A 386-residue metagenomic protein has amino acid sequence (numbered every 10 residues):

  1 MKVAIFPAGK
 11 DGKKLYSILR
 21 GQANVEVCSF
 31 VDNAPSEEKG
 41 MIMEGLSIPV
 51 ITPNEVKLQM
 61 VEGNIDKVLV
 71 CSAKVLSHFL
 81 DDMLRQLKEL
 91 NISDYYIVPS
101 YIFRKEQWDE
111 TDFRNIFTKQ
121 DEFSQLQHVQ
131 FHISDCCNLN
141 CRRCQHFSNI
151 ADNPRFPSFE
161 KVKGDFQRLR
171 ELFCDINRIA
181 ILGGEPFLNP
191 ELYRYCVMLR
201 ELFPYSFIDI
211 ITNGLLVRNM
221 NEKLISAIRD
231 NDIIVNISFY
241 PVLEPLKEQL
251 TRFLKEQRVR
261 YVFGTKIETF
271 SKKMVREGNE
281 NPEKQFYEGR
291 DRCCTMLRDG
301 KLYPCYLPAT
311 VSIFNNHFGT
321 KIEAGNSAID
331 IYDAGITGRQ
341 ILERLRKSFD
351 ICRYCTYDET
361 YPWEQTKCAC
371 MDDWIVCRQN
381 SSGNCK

Functional and structural regions predicted by a protein language model:
M1-L19: Glycine-rich adenosine-cofactor-binding loop
F6-K10, N33-A34, V70-V75, N213-G214 (+1 more regions): Structural motif
Q22-V27, M60-G63, L202-F203, I225-N231: Short, conserved loop/helix-junction motifs that constitute active-site signature segments in enzyme catalytic cores
N24-I42: NAD(P)-binding Rossmann-fold cofactor-contacting core
E37-W108: Phosphate-bearing ligand-interacting subdomains that bind or position ATP/ADP/UDP/GDP/NAD(P) or nucleotide-linked
F103-I210, V217-N219, S381-K386: Conserved alpha-helical substructure of the radical SAM core
N189-P308, I313-F314: Conserved AdoMet/S-adenosylmethionine-binding subsite of the radical SAM
M274-K386: Accessory C-terminal segments flanking Radical SAM cores
